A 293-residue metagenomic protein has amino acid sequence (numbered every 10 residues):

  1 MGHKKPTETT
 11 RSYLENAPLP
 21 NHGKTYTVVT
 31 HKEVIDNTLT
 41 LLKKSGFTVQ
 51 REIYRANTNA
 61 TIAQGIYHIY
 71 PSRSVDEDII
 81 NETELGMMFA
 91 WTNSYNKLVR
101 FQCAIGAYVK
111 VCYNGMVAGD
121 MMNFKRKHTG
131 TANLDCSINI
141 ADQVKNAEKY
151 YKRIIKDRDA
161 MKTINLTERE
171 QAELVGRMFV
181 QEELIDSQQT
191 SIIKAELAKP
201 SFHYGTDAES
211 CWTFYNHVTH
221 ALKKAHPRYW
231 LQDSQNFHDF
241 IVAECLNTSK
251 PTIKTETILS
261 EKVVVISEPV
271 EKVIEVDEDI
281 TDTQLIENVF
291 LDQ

Functional and structural regions predicted by a protein language model:
M1-I62: N-terminal low-complexity, intrinsically disordered segments
T58-S74: Charged, often glycine-rich, active-site loop that binds/positions anionic groups
P71-Q293: Intrinsically disordered, low-complexity regions enriched in serine/threonine
